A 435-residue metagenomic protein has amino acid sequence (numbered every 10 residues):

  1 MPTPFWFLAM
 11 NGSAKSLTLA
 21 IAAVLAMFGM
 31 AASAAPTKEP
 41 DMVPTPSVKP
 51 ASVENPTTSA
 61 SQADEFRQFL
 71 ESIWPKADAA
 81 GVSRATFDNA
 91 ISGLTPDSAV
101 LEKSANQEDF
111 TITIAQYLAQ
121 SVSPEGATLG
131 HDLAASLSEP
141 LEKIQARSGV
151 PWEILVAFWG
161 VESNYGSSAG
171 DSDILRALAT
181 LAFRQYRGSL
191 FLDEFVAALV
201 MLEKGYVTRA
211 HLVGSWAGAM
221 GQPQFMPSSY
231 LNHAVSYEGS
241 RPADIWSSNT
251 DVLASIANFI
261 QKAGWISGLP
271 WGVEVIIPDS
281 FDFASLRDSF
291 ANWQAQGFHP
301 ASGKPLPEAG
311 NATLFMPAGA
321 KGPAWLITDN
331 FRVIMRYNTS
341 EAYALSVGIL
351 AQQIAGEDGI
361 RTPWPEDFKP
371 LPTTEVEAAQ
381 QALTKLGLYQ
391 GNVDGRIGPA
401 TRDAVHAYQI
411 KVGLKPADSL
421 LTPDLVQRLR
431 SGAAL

Functional and structural regions predicted by a protein language model:
P4-A20: Bacterial N-terminal signal peptides that target proteins for export
G12, A31-A34, S167, A182-R184 (+3 more regions): Cell-envelope/ECM-targeting effectors and their regulatory/trafficking segments
A20-G29: Bacterial N-terminal signal peptides
T37-S148: An acidic, Gly/Ser/Thr/Pro-rich helix-cap/linker signature
E71-F87, S92-A99, E142, A146-G149 (+11 more regions): Sec-exported extracytoplasmic/periplasmic mature domains
V82-I91, P151-A157, R209-G214, S240-D244 (+4 more regions): Surface-exposed patches in mature extracellular/periplasmic domains of secreted proteins
S83-T111, W159-S163, D173-R176, E274-D279 (+2 more regions): Acidic helix-start/capping segments at beta-turn-to-alpha-helix junctions
T111-Q261, W271: Acidic/His-rich structured neighborhood in mature extracellular/periplasmic domains
